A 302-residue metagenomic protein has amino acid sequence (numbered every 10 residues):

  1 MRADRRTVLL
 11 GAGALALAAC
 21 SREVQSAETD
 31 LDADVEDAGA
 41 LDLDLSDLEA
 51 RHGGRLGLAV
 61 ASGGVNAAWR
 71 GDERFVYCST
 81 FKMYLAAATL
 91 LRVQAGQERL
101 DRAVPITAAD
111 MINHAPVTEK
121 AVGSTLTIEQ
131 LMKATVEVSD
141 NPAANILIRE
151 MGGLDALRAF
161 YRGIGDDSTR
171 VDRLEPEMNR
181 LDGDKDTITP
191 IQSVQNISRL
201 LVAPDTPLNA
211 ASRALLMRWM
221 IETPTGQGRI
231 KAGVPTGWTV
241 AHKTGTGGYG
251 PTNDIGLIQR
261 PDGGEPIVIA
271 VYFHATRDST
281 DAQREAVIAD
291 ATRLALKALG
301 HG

Functional and structural regions predicted by a protein language model:
M1-A3, A14-L17: Secretory targeting signals
R6-G13, S21-D47, E150, L201-P224 (+1 more regions): Structured C-terminal helix/loop/strand segments within mature extracytoplasmic catalytic/sensor domains
Q25-V76: Beta-lactamase-like hydrolase cores
V76-V104, I269: Active-site SXXK
A95-K120: Short, glycine/proline-biased beta-turn/loop segments that scaffold the active-site neighborhood
M111-I146, L154: Conserved catalytic neighborhood of penicillin-recognizing serine enzymes
N145-P204: Mid-domain, small-residue-enriched loop/turn segments at the edges of structured enzyme/sensor domains
G183-T236: A conserved catalytic-loop motif detector
